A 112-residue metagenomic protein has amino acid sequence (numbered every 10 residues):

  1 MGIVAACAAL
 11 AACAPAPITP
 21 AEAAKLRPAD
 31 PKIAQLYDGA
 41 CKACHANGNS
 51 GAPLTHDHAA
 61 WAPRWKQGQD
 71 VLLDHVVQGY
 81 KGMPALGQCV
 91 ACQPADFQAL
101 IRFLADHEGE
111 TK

Functional and structural regions predicted by a protein language model:
M1-I3: Bacterial N-terminal signal peptides that target proteins for export
A9-A12: C-terminal motif of bacterial Sec signal peptides marking the signal peptidase cleavage site
A14-P17: Bacterial signal peptide processing site
A21-A29: Short Cys/His-rich Zn2+-coordinating modules
D30-D38, D106, E110-T111: Short sequence/structural segments immediately N-terminal
Y37-N47, L100, L104: The canonical Cys-X-X-Cys-His
A46-D74: Gly/Gly-Pro-rich "capping" loops immediately C-terminal to redox-active cysteine motifs in periplasmic/lumenal
L54, H75-Q98, L104-H107, T111-K112: Axial heme c-ligation environment in periplasmic c-type cytochrome domains
